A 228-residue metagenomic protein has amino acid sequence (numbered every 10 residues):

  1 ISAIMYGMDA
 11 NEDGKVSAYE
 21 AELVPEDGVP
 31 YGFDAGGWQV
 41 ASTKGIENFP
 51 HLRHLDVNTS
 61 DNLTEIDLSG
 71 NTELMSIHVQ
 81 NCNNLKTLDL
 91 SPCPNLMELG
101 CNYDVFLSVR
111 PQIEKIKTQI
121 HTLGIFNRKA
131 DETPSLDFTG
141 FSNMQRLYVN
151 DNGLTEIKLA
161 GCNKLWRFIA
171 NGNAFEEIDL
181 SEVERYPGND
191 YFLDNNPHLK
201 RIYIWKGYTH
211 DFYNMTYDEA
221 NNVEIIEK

Functional and structural regions predicted by a protein language model:
M5, A10-I66, G70-M75, I116-M144: LRR N-terminal entry segment and analogous cap-like coil->beta motifs
P30, L52, L63, L74-M75 (+12 more regions): Conserved hydrophobic position(s) of the canonical leucine-rich repeat
Y31-F33, L55-V57, I66, M75-V79 (+8 more regions): Conserved hydrophobic beta-strand positions in leucine-rich repeat
D34-G36, N58, S69, Q80 (+10 more regions): A structural detector for beta-sheet-dominated domains
W38, S60, C82-N84, Y103-D104 (+5 more regions): Surface-exposed loop/turn segments connecting beta-strands in extracellular beta-rich domains
T43-I46, E65-L68, I77, L88 (+6 more regions): Canonical leucine-rich repeat
G45-N48, T59, G70, N81 (+8 more regions): C-terminal capping segment of individual leucine-rich repeats
V105-L107, I169-N173, L180-E227: Leucine-rich repeat domain C-terminal region
